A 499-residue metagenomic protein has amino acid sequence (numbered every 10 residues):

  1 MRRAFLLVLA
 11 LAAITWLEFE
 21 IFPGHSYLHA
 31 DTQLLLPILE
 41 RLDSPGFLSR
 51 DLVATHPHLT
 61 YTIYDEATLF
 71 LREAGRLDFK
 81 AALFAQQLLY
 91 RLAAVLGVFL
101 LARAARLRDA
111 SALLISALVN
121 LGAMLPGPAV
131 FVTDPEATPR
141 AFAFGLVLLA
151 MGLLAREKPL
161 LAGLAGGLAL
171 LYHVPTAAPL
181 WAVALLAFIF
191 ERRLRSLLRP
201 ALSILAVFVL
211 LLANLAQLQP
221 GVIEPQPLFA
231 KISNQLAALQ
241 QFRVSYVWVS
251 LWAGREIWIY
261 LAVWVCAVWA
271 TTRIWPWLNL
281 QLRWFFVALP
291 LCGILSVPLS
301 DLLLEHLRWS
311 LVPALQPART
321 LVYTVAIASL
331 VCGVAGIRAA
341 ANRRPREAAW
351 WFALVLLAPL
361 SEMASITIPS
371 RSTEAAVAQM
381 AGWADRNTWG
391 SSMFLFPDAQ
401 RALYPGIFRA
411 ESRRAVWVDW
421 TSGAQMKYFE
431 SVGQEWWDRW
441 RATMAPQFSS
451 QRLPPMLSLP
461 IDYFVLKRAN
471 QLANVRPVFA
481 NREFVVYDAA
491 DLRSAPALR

Functional and structural regions predicted by a protein language model:
M1-E18, R499: Start-transfer (signal-anchor) and selected internal transmembrane alpha helices of multi-pass inner/ER membrane
I14-L118, P126-A143, L171-V174: Active-site lumenal/periplasmic loops and adjacent helix-entry segments of GT-C-fold, multi-pass membrane
F19-T32, D43-S49, V53-Y61, V174-L180 (+2 more regions): Transmembrane catalytic cores of multi-pass membrane glycosyltransferases and polysaccharide-assembly enzymes
A123-M124, A335-G336, A348-S372, V418: Transmembrane alpha-helical segments
F142-L161, F188: Membrane-interface transmembrane helices that cradle and orient dolichyl/undecaprenyl
L153-L168, R195-L202: Short hydrophobic alpha-helices at membrane interfaces in multi-pass membrane enzymes
T373-A378, G382-A442, L453-Q471: Short periplasmic/luminal acceptor-recognition loop of GT-C membrane glycosyltransferases, typified by
S450-R499: Aromatic/acidic, Gly/Pro-rich catalytic loop(s) in extracytoplasmic/lumenal soluble domains of multi-pass membrane
